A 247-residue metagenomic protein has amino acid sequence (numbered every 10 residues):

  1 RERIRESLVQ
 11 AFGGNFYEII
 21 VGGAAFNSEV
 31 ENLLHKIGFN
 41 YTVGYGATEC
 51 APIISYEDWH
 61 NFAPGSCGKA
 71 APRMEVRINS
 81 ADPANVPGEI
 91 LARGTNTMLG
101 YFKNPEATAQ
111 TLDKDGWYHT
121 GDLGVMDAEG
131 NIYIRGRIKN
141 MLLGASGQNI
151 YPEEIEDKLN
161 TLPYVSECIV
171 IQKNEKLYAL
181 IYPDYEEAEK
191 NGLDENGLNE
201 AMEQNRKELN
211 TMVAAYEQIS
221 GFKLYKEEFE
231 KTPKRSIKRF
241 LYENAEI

Functional and structural regions predicted by a protein language model:
R1-F62, S166: Gly/Ser/Thr-rich phosphate-binding loop
R1-Y17, P183-L209: Alpha-helical "lid/cap" subdomains adjacent to substrate-binding clefts that gate access and reposition the ligand
G23, V76, G130, L159 (+2 more regions): Residue-level signal for inorganic ion chemistry
V76-I78, D122-M126, V170: A structural signal for short hydrophobic beta-strand segments in well-ordered beta-sheet cores
A84-N85, E89-G144: Conserved ATP-binding/catalytic segment of the ANL
T97, N131-N160, E187-N196, A214-I219 (+1 more regions): Adenylate-forming
L123, T161-Y185, N210: C-terminal boundary motif of the adenylate-forming
L142, E167, Q172-E175, R206-I247: Conserved C-terminal "lid"/linker of ANL adenylate-forming enzymes
